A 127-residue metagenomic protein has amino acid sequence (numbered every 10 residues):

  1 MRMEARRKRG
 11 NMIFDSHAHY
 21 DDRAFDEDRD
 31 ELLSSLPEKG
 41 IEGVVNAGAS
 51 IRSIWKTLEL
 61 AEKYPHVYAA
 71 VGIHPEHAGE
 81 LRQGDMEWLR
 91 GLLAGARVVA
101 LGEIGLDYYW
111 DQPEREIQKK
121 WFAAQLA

Functional and structural regions predicted by a protein language model:
R2-A127: Mid-domain alpha/beta scaffold segments of enzyme catalytic cores
